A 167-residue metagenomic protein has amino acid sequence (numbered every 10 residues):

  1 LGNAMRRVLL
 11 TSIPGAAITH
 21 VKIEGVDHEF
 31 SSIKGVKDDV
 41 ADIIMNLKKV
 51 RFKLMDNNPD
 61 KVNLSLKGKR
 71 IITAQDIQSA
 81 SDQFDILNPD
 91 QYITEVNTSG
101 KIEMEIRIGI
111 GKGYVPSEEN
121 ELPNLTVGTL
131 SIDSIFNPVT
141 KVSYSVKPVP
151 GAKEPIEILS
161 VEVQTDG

Functional and structural regions predicted by a protein language model:
L1-G167: Protein-protein interaction/assembly regions in multi-subunit complexes
